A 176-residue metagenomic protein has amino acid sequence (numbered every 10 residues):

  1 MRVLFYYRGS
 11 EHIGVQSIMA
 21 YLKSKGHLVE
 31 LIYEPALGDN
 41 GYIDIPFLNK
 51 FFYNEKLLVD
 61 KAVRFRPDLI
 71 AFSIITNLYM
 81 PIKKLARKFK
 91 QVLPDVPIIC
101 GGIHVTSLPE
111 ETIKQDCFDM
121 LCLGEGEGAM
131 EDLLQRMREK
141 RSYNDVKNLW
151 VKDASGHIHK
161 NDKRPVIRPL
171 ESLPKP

Functional and structural regions predicted by a protein language model:
R2, L31-P169: Glycine-rich beta-alpha loop elements in corrinoid/cobalamin-binding modules across cobalamin-dependent enzymes
R2-V3, S24: N-terminal glutamine amidotransferase
Y6, H27-V29: Hydrophobic, aliphatic-enriched repeat segments that assemble into extended interaction scaffolds in large eukaryotic
Y7, M19, L134-R138: Short, amphipathic alpha-helical segments that act as regulatory/interfacial helices in nucleotide-processing proteins
Y7-V15, I74-Y79: A short, glycine/small-residue-rich beta-strand->loop->alpha-helix junction that serves as a flexible
V15-Y21: Short amphipathic alpha-helix
Y21-H27: A short, Lys/Arg-enriched amphipathic alpha-helix followed by its capping loop at the start of a domain
P174-P176: Pyridoxal 5′-phosphate
